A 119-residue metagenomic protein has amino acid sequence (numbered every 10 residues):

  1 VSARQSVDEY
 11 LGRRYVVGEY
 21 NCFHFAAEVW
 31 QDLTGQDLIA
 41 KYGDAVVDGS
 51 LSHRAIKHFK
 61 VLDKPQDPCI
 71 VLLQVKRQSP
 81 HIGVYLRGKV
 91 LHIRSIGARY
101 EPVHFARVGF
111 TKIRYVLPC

Functional and structural regions predicted by a protein language model:
V1-F59, Q74, P80, P118-C119: N-terminal capping segments
D44-R99, H104-F105, C119: ...with weaker cross-activation on analogous glycine-rich loops/strands in unrelated enzymes
I96, F110-K112: A beta-strand edge to alpha-helix "cap/lid" segment located at domain peripheries
